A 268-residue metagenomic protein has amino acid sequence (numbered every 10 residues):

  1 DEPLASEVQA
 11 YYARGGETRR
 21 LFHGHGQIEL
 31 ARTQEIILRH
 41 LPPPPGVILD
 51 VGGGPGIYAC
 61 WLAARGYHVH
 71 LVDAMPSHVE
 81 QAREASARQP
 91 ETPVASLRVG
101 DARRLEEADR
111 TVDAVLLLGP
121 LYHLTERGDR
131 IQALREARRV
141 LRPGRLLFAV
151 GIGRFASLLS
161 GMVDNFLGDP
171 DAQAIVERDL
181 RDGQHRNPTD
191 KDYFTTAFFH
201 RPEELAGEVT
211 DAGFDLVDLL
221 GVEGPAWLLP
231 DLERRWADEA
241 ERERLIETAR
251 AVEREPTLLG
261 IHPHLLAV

Functional and structural regions predicted by a protein language model:
D1-P44, I57, W61, Q81 (+1 more regions): Conserved class I S-adenosyl-L-methionine
L49, G56-R104: Class I SAM-dependent methyltransferase SAM/SAH-binding core
R103-V115: A short acidic, Gly/Pro-enriched loop at the edge of an enzyme's catalytic core that lines a small-molecule cofactor
D113-G128: A short SAM/SAH-binding and catalytic strip from SAM-dependent methyltransferases
I131-P143: A short glycine-rich, Lys/Arg-flanked "PGG" loop and its adjoining helix->strand segment in the class I
L146-D179: Conserved class I S-adenosyl-L-methionine
T196-G213, L219: Short alpha-helix
G207, D218-V268: A C-terminal cap/extension of S-adenosyl-L-methionine-dependent methyltransferases that defines the acceptor-substrate
